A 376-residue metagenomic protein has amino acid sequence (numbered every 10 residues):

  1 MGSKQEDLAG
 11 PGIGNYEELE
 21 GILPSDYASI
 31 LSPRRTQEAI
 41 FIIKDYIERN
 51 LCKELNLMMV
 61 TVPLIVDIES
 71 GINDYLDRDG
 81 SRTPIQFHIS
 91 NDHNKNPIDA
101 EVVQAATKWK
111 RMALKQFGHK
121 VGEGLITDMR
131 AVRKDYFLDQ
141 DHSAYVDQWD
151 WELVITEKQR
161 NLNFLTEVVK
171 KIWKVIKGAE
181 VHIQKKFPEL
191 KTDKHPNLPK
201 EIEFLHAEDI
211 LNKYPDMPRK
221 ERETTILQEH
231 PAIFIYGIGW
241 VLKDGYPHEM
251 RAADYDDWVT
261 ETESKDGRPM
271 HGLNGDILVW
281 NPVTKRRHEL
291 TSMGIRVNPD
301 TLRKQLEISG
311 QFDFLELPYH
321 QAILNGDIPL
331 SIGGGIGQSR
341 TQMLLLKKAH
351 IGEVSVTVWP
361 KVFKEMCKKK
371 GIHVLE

Functional and structural regions predicted by a protein language model:
G2-G14, I295, D300: Short, solvent-exposed beta-strand-terminating loops
D7-A144, D150-V154: Class II aminoacyl-tRNA synthetase-like tRNA-binding/catalytic domains
E38, I42, Y46, R160-E167 (+3 more regions): Generic recognition of stable, solvent-exposed alpha-helical segments in well-folded globular domains
L51-M58, I172-I183, A349: A generic secondary-structure signal for well-formed alpha-helical elements
P63-D67, A131-R133, T156, I238-W240 (+2 more regions): An acidic- and aromatic-residue-enriched active-site/binding cleft used to recognize and process polar
L64-I68, E189-H195, I238, V362-K364: A glycine-rich phosphate-binding loop feature that marks nucleotide/adenosyl-phosphate handling sites
G122, T127-T225: Extended, charged alpha-beta segments that form solvent-exposed binding/catalytic grooves in nucleic-acid-handling
E208-E376: A translation/RNA-centric and nucleic-acid-associated enzymatic feature enriched in Class II aminoacyl-tRNA synthetases
